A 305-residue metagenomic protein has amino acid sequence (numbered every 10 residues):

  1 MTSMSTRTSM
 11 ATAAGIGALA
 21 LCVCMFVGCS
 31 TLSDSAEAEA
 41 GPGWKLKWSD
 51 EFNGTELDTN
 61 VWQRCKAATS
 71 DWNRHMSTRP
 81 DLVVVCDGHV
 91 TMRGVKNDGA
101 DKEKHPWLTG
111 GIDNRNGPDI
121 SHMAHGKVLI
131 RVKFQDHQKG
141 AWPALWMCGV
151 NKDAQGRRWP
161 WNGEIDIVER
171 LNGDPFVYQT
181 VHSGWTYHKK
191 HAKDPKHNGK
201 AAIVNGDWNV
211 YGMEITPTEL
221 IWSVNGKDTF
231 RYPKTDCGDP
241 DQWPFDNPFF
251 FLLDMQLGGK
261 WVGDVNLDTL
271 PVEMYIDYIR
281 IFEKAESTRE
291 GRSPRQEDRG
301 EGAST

Functional and structural regions predicted by a protein language model:
S3-A18: Bacterial N-terminal signal peptides that target proteins for export
M10-T12, V23, E297: N-terminal start and proteolytic maturation junction detector
I16-G28: Bacterial N-terminal signal peptides
L32-T305: GH16 jelly-roll
